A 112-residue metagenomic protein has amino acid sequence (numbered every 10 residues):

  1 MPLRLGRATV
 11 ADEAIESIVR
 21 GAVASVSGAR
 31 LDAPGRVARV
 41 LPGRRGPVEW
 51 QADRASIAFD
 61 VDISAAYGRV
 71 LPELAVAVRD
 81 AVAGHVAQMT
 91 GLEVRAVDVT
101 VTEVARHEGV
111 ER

Functional and structural regions predicted by a protein language model:
M1-P72, V76, Q88, L92-R112: Contiguous, often N-terminal, cationic amphipathic patches that form binding interfaces
